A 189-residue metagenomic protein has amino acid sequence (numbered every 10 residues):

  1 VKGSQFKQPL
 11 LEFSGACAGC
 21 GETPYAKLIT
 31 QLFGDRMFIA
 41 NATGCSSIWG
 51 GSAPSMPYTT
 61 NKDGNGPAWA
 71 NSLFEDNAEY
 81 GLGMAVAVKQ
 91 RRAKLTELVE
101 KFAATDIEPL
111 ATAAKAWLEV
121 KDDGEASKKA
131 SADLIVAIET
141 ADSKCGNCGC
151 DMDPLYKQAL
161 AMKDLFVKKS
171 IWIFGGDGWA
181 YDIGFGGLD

Functional and structural regions predicted by a protein language model:
K2-D189: Cofactor-binding active-site loop characterized by glycine-rich and histidine/acidic residues
